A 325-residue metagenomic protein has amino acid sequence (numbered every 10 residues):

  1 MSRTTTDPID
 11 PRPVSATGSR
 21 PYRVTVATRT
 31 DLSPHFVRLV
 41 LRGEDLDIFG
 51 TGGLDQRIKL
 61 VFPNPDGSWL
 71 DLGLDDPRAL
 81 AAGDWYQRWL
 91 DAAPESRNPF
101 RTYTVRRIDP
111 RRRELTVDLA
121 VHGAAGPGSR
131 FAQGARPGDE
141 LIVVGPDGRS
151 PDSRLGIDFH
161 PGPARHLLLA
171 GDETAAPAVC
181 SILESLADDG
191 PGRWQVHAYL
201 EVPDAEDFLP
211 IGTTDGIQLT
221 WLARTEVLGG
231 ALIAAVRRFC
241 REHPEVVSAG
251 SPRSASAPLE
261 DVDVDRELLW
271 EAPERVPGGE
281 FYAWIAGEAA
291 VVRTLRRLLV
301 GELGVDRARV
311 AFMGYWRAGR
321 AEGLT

Functional and structural regions predicted by a protein language model:
M1-T325: Extended, composition-driven regions rather than compact fold-specific motifs
